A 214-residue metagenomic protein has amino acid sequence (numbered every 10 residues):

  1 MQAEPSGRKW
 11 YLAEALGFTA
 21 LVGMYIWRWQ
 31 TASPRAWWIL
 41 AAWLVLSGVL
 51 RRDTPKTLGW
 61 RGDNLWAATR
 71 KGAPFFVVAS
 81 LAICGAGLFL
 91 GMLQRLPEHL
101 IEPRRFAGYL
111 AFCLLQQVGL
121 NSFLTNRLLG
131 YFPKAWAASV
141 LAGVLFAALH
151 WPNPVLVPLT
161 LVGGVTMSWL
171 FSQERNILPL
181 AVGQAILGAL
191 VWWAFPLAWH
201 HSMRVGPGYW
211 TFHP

Functional and structural regions predicted by a protein language model:
M1-K56, A67, W192-P214: N-terminal, membrane-interfacial amphipathic/helix-forming hydrophobic leader that caps and precedes the first
Q2-G17, D53-L81, L100-I101, R105 (+1 more regions): Interfacial transmembrane-helix boundary/kink motif in multi-pass membrane proteins
F18-I26, S80-F89, G143-P152, I186-P196: Aromatic-anchored segments of alpha-helical transmembrane domains
M24, V157-H213: Functionally important transmembrane alpha-helices
Q30-I39, E98-H99, P154-L161: Short, aromatic-rich membrane-interface segments at the entry and exit of alpha-helical transmembrane domains
Q30-P34, W60-G62, Q94-E102, Y131-P133 (+1 more regions): Helix-boundary and loop/linker segments of multi-pass membrane transporters
K56-R61, L88-I101, H201-G208: Membrane-interface helix termini and inter-helical loops of multi-pass transporters
R95-A148: Function-critical hydrophobic alpha-helical transmembrane segments in multi-pass membrane proteins
